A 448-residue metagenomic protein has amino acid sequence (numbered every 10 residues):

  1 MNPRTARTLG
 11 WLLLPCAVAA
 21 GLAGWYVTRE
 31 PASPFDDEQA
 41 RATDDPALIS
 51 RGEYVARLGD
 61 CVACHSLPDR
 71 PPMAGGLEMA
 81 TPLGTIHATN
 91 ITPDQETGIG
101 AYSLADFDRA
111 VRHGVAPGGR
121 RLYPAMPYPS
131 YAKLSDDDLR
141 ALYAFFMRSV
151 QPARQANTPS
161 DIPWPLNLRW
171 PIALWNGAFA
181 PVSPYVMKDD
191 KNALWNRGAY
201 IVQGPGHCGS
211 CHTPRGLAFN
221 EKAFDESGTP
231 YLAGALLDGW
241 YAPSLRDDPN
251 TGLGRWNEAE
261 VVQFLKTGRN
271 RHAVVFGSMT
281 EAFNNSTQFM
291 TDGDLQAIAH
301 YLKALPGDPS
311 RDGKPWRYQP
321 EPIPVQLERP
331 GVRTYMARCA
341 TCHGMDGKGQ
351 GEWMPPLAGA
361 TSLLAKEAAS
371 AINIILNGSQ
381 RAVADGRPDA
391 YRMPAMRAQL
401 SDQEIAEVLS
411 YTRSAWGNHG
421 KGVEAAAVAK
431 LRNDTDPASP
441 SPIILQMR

Functional and structural regions predicted by a protein language model:
N2-D36: N-terminal type II signal-anchor transmembrane helix that functions as the membrane-insertion/stop-transfer segment
V27-Q39, L67-T85, P117-A199, Q203-G204 (+5 more regions): Flexible coil segments in periplasmic/lumen-exposed cytochrome c-class electron-transfer proteins
A42-A74, E78: Short extracytoplasmic
C61-C64, C208-C211, C339-C342: Short cysteine clusters
H87-D106, L237-P249, S370-D389: Short Fe-S-cluster ligation motifs
I99-V115, A141, L253-V261: Aromatic- and charge-enriched surface segment that lines or borders ligand/interaction sites
H113-A116, T267-R271, N377: Glycine-rich, acidic and aromatic/proline-enriched surface loops and short helix-turn segments that act as binding
P330-N373, D389: C-terminal structural cap/anchor segments
